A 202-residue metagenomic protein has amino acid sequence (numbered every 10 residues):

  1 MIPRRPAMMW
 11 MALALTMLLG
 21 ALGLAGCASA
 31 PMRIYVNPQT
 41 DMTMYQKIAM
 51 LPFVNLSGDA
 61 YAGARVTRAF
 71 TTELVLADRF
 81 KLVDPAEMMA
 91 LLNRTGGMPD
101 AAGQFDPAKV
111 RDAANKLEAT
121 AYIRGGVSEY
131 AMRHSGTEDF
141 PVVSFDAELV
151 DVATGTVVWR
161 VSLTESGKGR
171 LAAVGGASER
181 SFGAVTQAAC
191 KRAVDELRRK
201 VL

Functional and structural regions predicted by a protein language model:
M1-M8: N-terminal secretory signal peptides that target proteins for export/translocation
A12-G23: Bacterial N-terminal signal peptides
L24-S29, G97: Short, thiol/selenol-centered motifs that function as redox-active sites or metal-ligating centers
C27-Q46, P107, A113-L117, D139-V142 (+1 more regions): C-terminal/domain-edge helix-coil "capping" segments
Y45-P52, S57-G126, T156, R160 (+2 more regions): N-terminal segment of the mature soluble domain
Y61-G63, T137-F140: Short glycine/proline-enriched turns and hinge-like loops at secondary-structure junctions
G126-A131, T164: Generic short beta-strand segments
M132-G136: Extracytoplasmic/secreted cell-surface and envelope-processing proteins
